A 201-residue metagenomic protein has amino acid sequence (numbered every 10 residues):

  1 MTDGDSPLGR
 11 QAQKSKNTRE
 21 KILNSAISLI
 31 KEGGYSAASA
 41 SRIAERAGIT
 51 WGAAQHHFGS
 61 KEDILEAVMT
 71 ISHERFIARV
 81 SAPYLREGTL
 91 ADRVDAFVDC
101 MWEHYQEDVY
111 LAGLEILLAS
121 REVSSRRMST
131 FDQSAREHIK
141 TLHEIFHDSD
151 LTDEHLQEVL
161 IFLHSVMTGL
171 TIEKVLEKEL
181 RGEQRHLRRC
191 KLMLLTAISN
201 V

Functional and structural regions predicted by a protein language model:
M1-G33, A40-R46, D63-E66: Basic, helix-initiating cap at the start of DNA-binding domains
G34-Y35, Q55: Short amphipathic helical patch at the helix-1/turn junction of helix-turn-helix
A47-F58: Short hydrophobic/aromatic patch on the recognition helix
F58, E103, E115-V123: Short helix-capping/turn signature of helix-turn-helix
A67, V80-Y110, D153, V159-L163 (+1 more regions): Hydrophobic alpha-helical connector segments
T70-F76: Short, basic, alpha-helical segments at the C-terminal edge of helix-turn-helix-like DNA-binding modules
I77-A82, Q106-D108, S124-D150, Q157-I161 (+1 more regions): Amphipathic alpha-helical packing segments from all-alpha helical-bundle domains
E103-H104, A119, E144, L163-R181 (+1 more regions): Amphipathic C-terminal alpha-helical segment
